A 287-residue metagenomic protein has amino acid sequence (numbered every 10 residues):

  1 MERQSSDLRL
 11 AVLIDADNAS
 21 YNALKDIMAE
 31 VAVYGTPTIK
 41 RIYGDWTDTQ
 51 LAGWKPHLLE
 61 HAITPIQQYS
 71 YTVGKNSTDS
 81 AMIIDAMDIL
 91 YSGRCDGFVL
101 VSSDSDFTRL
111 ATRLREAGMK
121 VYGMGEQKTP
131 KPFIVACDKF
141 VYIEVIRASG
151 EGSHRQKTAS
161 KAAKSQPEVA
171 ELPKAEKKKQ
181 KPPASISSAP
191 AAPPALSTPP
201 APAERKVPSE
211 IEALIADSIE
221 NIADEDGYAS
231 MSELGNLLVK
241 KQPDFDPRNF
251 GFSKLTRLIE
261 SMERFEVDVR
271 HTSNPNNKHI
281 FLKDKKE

Functional and structural regions predicted by a protein language model:
M1-Y91, T112-R113, K120, P132: Domain-level signal for Mg2+-assisted phosphodiester chemistry and nucleotide/NA-binding surfaces in nucleic-acid
V12, S20-A23, Q50, W54 (+10 more regions): Helical mechanochemical/support elements of P-loop NTPase systems and associated helical scaffolds
A16, Y122, E126, E204: Glycine- and other small-residue-rich loops at beta-strand/loop junctions that grip anionic moieties
T47, S103, V145: Flexible loop residues that form catalytic and substrate-binding hotspots at small-molecule/glycan-binding clefts
I66-F140, V239-G251, E260: Compact, basic/aliphatic-enriched, mixed alpha/beta core segments that act as assembly/interaction modules in small
T112-K164, F265, V269-P275: Intrinsically disordered, low-complexity glycine/proline-rich and charged
Q156-E287: N-terminal regulatory modules in eukaryotic regulatory proteins
